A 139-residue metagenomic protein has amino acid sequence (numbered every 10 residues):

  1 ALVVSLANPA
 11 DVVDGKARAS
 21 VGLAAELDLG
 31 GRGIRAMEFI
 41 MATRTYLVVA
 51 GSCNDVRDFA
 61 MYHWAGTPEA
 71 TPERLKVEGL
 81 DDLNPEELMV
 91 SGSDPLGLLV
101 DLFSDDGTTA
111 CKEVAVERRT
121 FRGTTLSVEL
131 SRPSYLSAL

Functional and structural regions predicted by a protein language model:
A1-L139: Sequence/structural signature of beta-propeller domains
